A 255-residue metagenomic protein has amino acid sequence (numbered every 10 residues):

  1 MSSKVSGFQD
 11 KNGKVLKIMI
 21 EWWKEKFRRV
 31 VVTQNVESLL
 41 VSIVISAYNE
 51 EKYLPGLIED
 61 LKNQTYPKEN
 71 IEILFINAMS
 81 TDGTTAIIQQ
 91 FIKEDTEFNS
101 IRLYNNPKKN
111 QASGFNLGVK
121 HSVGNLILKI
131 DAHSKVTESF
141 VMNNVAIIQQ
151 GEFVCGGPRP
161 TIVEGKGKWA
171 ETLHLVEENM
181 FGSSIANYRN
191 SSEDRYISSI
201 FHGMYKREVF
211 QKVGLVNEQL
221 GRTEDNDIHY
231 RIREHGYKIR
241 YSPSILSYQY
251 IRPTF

Functional and structural regions predicted by a protein language model:
N12-N63: N-proximal low-complexity "stem/linker" segments adjacent to membrane-targeting elements
L39-S42, E72, D227: Cell-envelope/extracellular polymer assembly enzymes that use nucleotide-activated donors
N77-A86, D131-T137: A conserved acidic beta->alpha catalytic loop
N105-S122, N143, E193, I197-F201: Glycine-rich, basic loop-to-helix element that forms the pyrophosphate-binding segment of sugar-nucleotide handling
I127: Short aromatic/hydrophobic "clamp" motif used to bind/position activated sugar donors
E138-E171, L175, S244-L246, Y250: Conserved donor NDP-sugar-binding/catalytic core segment of glycosyltransferases
T161, S183-Y205, L220-T223, D227 (+1 more regions): A recurrent flexible, glycine/aromatic-enriched loop bordering the glycosyltransferase active site that acts as
N217-F255: Catalytic donor/gating beta->alpha subdomain of glycosyltransferases that bind UDP-sugars
